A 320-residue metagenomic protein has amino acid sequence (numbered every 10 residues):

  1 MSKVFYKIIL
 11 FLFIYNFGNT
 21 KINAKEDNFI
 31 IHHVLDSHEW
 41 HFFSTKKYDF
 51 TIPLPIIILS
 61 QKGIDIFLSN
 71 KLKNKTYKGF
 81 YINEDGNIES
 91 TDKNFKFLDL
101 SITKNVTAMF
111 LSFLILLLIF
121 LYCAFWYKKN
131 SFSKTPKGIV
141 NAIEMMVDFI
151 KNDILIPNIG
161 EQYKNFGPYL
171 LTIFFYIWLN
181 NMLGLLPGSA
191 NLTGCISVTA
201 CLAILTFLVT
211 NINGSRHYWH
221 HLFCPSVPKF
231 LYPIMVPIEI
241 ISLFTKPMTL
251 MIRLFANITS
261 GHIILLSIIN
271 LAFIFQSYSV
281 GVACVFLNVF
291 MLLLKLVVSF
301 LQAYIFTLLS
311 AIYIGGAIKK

Functional and structural regions predicted by a protein language model:
S2-K7, F17-T135: Perimembrane topogenic segments of multi-pass inner/organellar membrane proteins
V4-I9, F110, F166-L170, C195 (+2 more regions): Alpha-helical transmembrane segments
K7, L12-T20, L117-F125, K129 (+7 more regions): Short hydrophobic alpha-helical membrane-anchoring segments
I8, L12, M109-L118, Y169 (+5 more regions): Alpha-helical transmembrane spans of integral membrane proteins, capturing the lipid-embedded, hydrophobic core of TM
L118-P157, R216-H217: Hydrophobic transmembrane alpha-helix segments characteristic of membrane transport and insertion machinery
N158-G167: Membrane-interface helix starts
I173-F175, L179-L186, S197, C201 (+2 more regions): Hydrophobic alpha-helical transmembrane segments and adjacent short intramembrane/lumenal linkers of inner/organellar
L186-L192: Membrane-interface helix caps and helix-loop-helix hairpins in membrane proteins
